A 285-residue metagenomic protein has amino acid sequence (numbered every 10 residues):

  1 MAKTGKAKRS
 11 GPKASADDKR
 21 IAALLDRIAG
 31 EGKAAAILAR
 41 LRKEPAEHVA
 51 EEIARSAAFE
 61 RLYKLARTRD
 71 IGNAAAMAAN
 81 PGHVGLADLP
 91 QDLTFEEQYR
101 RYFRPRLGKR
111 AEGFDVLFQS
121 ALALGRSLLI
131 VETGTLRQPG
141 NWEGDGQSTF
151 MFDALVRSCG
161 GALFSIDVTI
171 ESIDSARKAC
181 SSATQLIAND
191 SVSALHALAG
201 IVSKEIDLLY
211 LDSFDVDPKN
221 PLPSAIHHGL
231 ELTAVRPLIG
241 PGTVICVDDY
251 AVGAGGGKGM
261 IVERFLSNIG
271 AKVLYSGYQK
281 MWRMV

Functional and structural regions predicted by a protein language model:
M1-V285: A short alpha-helical cap/connector motif
